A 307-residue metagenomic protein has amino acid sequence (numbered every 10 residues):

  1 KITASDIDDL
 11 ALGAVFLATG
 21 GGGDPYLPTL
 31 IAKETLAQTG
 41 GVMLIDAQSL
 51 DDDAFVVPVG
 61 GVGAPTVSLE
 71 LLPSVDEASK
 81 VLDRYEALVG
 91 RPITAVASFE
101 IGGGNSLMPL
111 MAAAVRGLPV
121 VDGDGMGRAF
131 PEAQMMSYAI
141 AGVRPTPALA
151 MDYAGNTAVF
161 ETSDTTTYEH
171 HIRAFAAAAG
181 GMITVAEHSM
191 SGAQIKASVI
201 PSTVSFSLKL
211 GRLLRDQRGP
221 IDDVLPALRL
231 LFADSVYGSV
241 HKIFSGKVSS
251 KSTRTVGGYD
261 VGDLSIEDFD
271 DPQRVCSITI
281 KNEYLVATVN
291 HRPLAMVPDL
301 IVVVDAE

Functional and structural regions predicted by a protein language model:
D8-G61: N-terminal low-complexity or amphipathic/hydrophobic leaders
D24-P28, A78-S79, F99-M111, G127-E132: Short glycine/serine/threonine-rich phosphate/pyrophosphate-binding segments that cradle anionic phosphate groups
S49-T94: Glycine-rich oxoanion-binding loops at beta->alpha junctions
L50-P65, M135-F175: A structural-propensity feature for long, helix-poor, extended segments
A114-Q134: Short, acidic/small-residue loops that bind anionic groups at enzyme active sites
Y153-V204: Conserved anion/nucleotide-ligand pocket segment
G211-I266: Oxyanion-binding "anion nests"
G246-E307: C-terminal non-catalytic interaction/assembly regions of soluble proteins
